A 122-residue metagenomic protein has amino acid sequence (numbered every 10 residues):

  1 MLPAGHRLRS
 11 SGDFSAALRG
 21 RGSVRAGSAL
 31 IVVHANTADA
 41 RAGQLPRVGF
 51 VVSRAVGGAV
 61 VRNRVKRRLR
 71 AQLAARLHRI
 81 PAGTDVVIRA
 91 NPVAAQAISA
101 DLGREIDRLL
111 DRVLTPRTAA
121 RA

Functional and structural regions predicted by a protein language model:
M1-A122: Positively charged, solvent-exposed patches that mediate nucleic-acid binding
